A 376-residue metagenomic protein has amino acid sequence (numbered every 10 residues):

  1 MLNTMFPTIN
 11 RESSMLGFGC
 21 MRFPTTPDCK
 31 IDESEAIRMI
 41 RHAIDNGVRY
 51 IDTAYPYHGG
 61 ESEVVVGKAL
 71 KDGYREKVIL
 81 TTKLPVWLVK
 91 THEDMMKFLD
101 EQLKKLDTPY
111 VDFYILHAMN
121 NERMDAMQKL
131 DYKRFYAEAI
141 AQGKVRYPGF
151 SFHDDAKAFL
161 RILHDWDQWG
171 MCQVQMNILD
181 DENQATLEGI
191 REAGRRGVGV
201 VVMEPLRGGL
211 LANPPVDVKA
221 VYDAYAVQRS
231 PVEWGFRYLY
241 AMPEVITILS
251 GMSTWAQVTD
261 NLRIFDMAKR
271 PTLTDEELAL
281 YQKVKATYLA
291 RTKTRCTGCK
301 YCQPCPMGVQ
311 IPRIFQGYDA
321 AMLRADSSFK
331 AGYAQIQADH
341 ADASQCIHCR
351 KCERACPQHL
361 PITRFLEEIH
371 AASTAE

Functional and structural regions predicted by a protein language model:
M1-V78, F135, A141: N-terminal binding-site loop/beta-alpha segment at the start of enzyme catalytic domains that lines or forms
L2, E35-M39, S62-A69, F98-Q102 (+5 more regions): A general structural detector for well-ordered alpha-helical segments in enzyme core domains, enriched
F6, F18, A36, A43 (+13 more regions): Conserved, mostly hydrophobic/aromatic
P27, W87-L206, N213-A220, A226-V227 (+1 more regions): Glycine/proline-rich, positively charged, aromatic-decorated active-site loop/lid region on the catalytic face
H42, N46, K105-L106, G143 (+1 more regions): Structural motif
I44, R49, K68, E188-E376: Structured C-terminal cap/extension of enzyme domains
Y50-P56, R146-F150, Q173-V174, T247-L249: Short catalytic-loop micro-motif centered on adjacent basic/acidic residues
Y57, G73-H92, H117: Structural motif corresponding to the early beta-alpha repeats
